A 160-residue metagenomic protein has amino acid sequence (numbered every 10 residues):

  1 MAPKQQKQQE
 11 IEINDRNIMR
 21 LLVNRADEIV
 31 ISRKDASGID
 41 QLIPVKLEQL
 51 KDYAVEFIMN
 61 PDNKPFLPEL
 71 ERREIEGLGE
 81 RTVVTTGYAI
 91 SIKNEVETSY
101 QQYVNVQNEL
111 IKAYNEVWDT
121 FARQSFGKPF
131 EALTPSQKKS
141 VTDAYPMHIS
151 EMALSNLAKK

Functional and structural regions predicted by a protein language model:
M1-G77, T82-V84, N105, N115-K160: Extracytoplasmic juxtamembrane/flexible linker immediately downstream of a transmembrane helix or signal peptide
T86-S99: Conserved interaction-surface patches within small, structured recognition/assembly domains
T98-Y114: Amphipathic alpha-helical interaction surfaces in cytosolic regulatory modules
